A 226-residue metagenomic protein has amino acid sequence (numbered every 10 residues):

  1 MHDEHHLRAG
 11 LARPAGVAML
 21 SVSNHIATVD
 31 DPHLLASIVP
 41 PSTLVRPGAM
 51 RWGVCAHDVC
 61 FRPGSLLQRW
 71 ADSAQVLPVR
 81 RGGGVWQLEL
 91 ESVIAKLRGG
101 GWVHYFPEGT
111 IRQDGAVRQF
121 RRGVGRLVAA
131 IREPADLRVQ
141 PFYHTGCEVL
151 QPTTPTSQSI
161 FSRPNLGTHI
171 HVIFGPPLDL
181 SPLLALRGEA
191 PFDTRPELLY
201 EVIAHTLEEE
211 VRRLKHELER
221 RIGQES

Functional and structural regions predicted by a protein language model:
M1-A18: A short, well-structured juxtamembrane/interface segment
R13-G83: Catalytic core of membrane glycerolipid acyltransferases/transacylases, capturing the structured, soluble-facing
V17-S23, G101-P107, L137: Generic beta-sheet signal
H25-A27, E108-I111: Short glycine-rich anion-binding loops that position phosphate/pyrophosphate groups of nucleotides and phosphorylated
A56-C60, G109, Y143-E148: Short beta-alpha junction loops
S65-R69, W102, Q113-F192: A cross-family acyltransferase "interaction/gating" segment
Q87-K96: TIR-domain catalytic/interaction hotspot
L218-S226: Short, highly charged C-terminal tails/helix-capping segments
